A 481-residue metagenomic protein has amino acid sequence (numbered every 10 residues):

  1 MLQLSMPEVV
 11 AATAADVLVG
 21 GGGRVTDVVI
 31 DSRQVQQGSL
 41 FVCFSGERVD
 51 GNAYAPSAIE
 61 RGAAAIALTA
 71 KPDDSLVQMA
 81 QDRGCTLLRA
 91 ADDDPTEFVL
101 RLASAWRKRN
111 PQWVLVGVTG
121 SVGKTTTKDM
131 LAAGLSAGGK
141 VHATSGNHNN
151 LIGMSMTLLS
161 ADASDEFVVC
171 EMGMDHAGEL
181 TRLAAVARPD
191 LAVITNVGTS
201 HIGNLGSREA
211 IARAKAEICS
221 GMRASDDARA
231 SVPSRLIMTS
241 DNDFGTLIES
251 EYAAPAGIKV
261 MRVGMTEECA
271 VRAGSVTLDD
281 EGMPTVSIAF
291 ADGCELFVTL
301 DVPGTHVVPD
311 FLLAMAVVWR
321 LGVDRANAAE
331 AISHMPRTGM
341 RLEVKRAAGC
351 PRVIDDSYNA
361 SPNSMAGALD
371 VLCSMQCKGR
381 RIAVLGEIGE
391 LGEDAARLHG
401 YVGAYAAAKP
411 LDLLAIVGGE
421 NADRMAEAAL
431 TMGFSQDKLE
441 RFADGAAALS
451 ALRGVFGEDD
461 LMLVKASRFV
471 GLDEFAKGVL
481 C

Functional and structural regions predicted by a protein language model:
L2-G117, T126-T127, A133-A137, A426 (+2 more regions): Short, basic phosphate-binding NTP loop
V9, S39, A58, L102 (+14 more regions): Residue-level signal for inorganic ion chemistry
T13, P72-V77, V193-R352, G379 (+3 more regions): Acidic, Mg2+-coordinating active-site environments of NTP-dependent enzymes
G46-V49, T338-M340, S357-F434: Active-site beta-alpha connecting loops in nucleotide-dependent enzymes
A55, I59-E60, A184-A185, A407: Non-catalytic positions within long, well-ordered alpha-helices that form the structural scaffold/packing of enzyme
A55, V77, L180, K215 (+3 more regions): Generic hydrophobic/aromatic pocket-lining and core-packing "Φ" positions
D94-R235, S240, L247-A256, G454 (+1 more regions): Phosphate-binding loop of NTP-binding sites
V118, K124, G339-E343, L461 (+1 more regions): ATP-dependent carboxylate/acyl-activation modules
